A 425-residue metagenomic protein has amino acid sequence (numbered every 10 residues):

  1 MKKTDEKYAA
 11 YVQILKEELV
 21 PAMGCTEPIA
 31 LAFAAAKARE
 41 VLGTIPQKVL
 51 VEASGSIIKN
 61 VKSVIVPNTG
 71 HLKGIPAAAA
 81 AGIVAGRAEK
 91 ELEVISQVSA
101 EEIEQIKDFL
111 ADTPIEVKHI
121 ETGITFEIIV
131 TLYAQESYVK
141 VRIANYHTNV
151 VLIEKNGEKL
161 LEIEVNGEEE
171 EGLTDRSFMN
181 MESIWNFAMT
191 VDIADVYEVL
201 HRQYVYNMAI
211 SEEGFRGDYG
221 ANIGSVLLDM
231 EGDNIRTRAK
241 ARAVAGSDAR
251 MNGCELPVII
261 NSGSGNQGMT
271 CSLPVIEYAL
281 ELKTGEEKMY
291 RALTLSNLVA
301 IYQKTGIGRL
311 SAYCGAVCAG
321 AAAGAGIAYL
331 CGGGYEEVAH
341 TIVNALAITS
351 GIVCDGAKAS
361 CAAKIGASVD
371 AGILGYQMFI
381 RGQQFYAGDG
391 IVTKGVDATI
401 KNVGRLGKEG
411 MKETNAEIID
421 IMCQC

Functional and structural regions predicted by a protein language model:
M1-V12, I45-I58, N234-G253, G285-Q303 (+1 more regions): Acidic-glycine-rich active-site phosphate/pyrophosphate-binding loop
K2, K107-G253, I418-C425: Signature of multi-pass transmembrane helix bundles
K2-K3, A22-T26, A53-N60, V64-P67 (+7 more regions): A structural signal for small-residue-enriched, beta-sheet-centric alpha/beta enzyme cores and oligomeric scaffold folds
Y11-P21, I57-I65, A249-I260, A300-R309 (+1 more regions): Glycine/charged-rich beta-loop-alpha catalytic/anionic-binding loops adjacent to active sites
P21-K37, L256-L273, C314-A319: Conserved phosphate/anionic-ligand binding catalytic regions in large, soluble enzymes, centered on
I29-I128, L132: Early transmembrane hairpin of solute transport permeases
A38-V41, P67, Y278-L293, I301-A367 (+1 more regions): Hydrophobic alpha-helical bundle architecture
I45-V49, K90-I95, V117-K118, A194-L200 (+7 more regions): Flexible, glycine/charged-enriched surface loops at secondary-structure junctions
